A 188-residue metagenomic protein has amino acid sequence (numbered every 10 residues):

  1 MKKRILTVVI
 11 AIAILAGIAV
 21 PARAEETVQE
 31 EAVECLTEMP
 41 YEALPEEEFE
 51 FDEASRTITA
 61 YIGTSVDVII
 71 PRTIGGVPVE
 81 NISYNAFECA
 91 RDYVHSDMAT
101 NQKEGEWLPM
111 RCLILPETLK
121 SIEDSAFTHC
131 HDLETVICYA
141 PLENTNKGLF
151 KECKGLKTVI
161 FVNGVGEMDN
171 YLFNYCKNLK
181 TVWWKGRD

Functional and structural regions predicted by a protein language model:
M1-V9: Bacterial N-terminal signal peptides that target proteins for export
V9-G17: Bacterial N-terminal signal peptides
I18-E31: Sec-dependent signal peptide cleavage junction
V28-F51: N-terminal low-complexity, Pro/Thr/Ser-rich intrinsically disordered segments that act as propeptides or flexible
E47-E48, E53-A54, G63-E80, D92-S121 (+3 more regions): Structural signature of tandem-repeat unit edges
Y61-I62, L149: Extracellular, surface-exposed repeat architectures
V79-F87: Extracellular beta-strand-rich solenoid/capping regions of secreted or surface-exposed proteins that bind or remodel
